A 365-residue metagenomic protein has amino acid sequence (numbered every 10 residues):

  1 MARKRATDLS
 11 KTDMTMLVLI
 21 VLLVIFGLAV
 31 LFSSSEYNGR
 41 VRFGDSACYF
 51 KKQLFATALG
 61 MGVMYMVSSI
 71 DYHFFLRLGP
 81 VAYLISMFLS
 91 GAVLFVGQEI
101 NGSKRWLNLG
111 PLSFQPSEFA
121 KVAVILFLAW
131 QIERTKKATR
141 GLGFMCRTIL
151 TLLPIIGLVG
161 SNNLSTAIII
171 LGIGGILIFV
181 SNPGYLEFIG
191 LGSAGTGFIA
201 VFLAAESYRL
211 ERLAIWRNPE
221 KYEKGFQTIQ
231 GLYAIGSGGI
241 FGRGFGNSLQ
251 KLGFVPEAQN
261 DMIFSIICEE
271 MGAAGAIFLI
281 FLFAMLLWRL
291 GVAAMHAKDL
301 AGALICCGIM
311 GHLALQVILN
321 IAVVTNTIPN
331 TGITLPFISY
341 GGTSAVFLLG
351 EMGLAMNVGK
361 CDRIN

Functional and structural regions predicted by a protein language model:
M1-R5, L31, I318-N365: A juxtamembrane structural motif centered on a specific transmembrane helix
R5-I20: N-terminal membrane topogenic signal
L19-I25, S33, R40-Q227, S265-N326 (+1 more regions): Hydrophobic alpha-helical transmembrane segments of multi-pass inner membrane proteins, especially in bacterial systems
G110-A120, G160-N162, G239-G244, I333-F347: Glycine/serine-rich anion-binding loops at beta->alpha junctions that coordinate negatively charged ligand groups
N163-I169, R243-S248, A258-N260, I277 (+3 more regions): Transmembrane helix boundary and interhelical junction motifs in multipass membrane proteins
I215, P219-N260, F264, M271-G275: TM-adjacent membrane-interface loops and short helices in multi-pass inner/ER membrane proteins
